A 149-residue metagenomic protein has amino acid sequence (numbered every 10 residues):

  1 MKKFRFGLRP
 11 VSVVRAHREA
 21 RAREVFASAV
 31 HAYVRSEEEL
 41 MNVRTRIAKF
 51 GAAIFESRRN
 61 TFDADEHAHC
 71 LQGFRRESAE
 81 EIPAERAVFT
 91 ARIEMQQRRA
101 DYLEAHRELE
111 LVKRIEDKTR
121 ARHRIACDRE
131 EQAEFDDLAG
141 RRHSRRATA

Functional and structural regions predicted by a protein language model:
M1-A149: Charge-rich amphipathic alpha-helical interaction elements
